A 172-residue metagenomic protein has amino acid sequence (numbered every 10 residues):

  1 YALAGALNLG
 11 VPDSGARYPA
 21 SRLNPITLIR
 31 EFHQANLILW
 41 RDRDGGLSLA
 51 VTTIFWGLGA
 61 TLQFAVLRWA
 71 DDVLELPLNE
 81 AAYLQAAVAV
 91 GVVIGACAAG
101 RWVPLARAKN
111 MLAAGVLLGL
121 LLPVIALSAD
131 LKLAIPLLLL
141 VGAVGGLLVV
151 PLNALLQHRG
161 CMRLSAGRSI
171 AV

Functional and structural regions predicted by a protein language model:
Y1-A2, L7-P12, L47, F55-Q63 (+3 more regions): Substrate-agnostic recognition of the 12-TM MFS/MFS-like secondary transporter fold
Y1-G5, V93, V116-L120: Small-residue-rich packing faces within the transmembrane alpha-helices of Major Facilitator Superfamily
Y1-N24, L105: Helix-loop junctions on the cytosolic side of multi-pass membrane transporters, especially the intracellular loop
D13-V51: Juxtamembrane intracellular "pre-TM" segments in multi-pass secondary transporters
L37-I94, L133-A134, L147: A single, central transmembrane helix in multi-pass transporters
I94-A108: Helix-to-loop junctions at the C-terminal end of transmembrane segments in multipass secondary transporters
M111-L112: Primarily marks hydrophobic transmembrane alpha-helices of the MFS/SLC 12-helix fold
V116-D130: C-terminal ends and interior cores of transmembrane alpha-helices in multi-pass membrane transporters/permeases
